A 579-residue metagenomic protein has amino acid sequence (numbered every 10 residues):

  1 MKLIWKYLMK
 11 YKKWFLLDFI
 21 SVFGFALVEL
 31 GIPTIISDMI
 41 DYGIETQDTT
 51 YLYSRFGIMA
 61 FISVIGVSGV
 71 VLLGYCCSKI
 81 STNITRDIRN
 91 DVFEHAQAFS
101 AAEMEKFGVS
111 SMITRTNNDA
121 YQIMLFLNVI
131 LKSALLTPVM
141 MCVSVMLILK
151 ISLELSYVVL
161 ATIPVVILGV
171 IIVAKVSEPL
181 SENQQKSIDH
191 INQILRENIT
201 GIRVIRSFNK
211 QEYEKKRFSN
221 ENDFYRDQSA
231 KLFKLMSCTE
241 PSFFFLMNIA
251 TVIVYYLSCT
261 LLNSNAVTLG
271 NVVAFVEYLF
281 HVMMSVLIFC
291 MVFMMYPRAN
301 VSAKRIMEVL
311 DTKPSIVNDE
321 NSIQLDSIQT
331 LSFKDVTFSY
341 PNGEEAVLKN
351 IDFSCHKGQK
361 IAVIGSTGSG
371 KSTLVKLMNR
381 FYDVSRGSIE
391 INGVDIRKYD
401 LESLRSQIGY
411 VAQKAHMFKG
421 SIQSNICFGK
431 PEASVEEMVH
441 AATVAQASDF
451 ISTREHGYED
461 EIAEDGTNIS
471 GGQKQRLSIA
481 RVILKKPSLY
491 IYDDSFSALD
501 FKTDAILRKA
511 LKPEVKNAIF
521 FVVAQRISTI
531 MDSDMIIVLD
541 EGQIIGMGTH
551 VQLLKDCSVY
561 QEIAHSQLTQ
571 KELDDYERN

Functional and structural regions predicted by a protein language model:
M1-E29, I36, I44-I58, I65 (+17 more regions): Membrane-integrated ABC transporters
M9-K12, A98-A102, N118-L127, L131 (+8 more regions): An intracellular "coupling" helix at the cytosolic face of ABC transporter transmembrane type-1 domains
K10, W14-L27, D38, M59-S68 (+2 more regions): Transmembrane helices of ABC transporter permease
F25, E29, P33, F61 (+9 more regions): Alpha-helical transmembrane segments
T46, T82, N90-T114, N118-A120 (+7 more regions): Short intracellular "coupling" helices and adjacent cytoplasmic loop segments at the cytosolic face of multi-pass
Q47-D48, V143, L147-P164, V170 (+2 more regions): Helix-loop-helix
L325-N579: ABC-type nucleotide-binding domain
